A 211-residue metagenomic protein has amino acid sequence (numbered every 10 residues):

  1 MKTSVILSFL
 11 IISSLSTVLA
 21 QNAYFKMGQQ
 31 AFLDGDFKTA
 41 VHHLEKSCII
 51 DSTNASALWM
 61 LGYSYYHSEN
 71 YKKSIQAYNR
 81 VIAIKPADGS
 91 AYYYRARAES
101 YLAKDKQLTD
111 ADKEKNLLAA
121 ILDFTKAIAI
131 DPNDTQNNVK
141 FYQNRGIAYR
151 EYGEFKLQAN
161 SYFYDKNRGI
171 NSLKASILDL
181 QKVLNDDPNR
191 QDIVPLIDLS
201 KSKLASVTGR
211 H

Functional and structural regions predicted by a protein language model:
L33-D34, H67-S68, Y101-D105, I147 (+3 more regions): Register position in tetratricopeptide repeats
I50, I84, I130-D134, D186: Structural marker of alpha-solenoid helical repeat scaffolds
A57, A91, Q136-N137, F141 (+1 more regions): TPR alpha-solenoid repeat register
E151-H211: Terminal, low-structured helical/coil segments at or just beyond the last alpha-helical repeat
